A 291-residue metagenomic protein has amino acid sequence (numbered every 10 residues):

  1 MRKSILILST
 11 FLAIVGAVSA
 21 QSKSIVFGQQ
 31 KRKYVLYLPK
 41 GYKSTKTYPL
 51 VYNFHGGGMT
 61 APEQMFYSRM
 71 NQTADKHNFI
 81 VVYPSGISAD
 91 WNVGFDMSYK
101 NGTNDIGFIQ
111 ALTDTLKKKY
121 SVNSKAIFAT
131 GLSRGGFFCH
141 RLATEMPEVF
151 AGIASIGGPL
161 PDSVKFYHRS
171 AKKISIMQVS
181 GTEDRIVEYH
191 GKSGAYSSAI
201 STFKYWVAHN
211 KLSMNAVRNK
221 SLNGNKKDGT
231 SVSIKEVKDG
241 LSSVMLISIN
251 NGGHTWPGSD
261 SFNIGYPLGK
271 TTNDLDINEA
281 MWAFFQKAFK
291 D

Functional and structural regions predicted by a protein language model:
M1-S22: Bacterial Sec-dependent N-terminal signal peptides
I25-G41, T45-F128, F138-R141, E145 (+1 more regions): Serine-hydrolase catalytic machinery in alpha/beta-hydrolase-like enzymes
P49, I174-S175, V244: Alpha/beta-hydrolase fold active-site loops
Y52-G56, S180-G181, N250: The conserved beta1-alpha1 loop
F66, K117-K119, K125-I174: Primarily recognizes the serine-hydrolase "nucleophile elbow" in alpha/beta-hydrolase and SGNH/GDSL folds
G86, T182-R185, N251-G253: Acidic beta-to-alpha connecting loop that harbors the catalytic carboxylate
A151-T230, K235-G240: The feature captures the conserved acid-bearing segment of alpha/beta-hydrolase catalytic domains
P267-D291: Catalytic active-site module of serine/aspartate enzymes centered on a nucleophile-bearing elbow/loop
